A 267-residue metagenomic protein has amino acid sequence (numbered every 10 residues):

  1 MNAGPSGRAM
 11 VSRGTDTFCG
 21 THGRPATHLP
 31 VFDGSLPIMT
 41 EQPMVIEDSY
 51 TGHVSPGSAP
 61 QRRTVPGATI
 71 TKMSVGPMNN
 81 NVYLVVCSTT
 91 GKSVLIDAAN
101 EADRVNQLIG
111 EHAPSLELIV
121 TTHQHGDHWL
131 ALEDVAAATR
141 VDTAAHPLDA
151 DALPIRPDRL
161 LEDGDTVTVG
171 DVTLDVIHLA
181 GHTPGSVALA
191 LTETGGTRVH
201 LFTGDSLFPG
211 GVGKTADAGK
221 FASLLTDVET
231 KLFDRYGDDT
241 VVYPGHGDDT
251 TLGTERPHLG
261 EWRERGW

Functional and structural regions predicted by a protein language model:
M1-T17: Extreme N-terminal basic, low-complexity initiation segments that serve as generic localization/processing leaders
G7, T90-S93, N100-D175, T192 (+2 more regions): Active-site HxH/HxHxD metal-binding segment of metal-dependent hydrolases
T17-G23, T27-G67, K92-A98, F202: Metallo-beta-lactamase
E41-P56, R63, V75-N81, T89 (+3 more regions): Active-site-proximal loop/helix segment associated with metal-binding centers of metalloenzymes
A59-P114, A188-G204: Conserved beta-strand hairpin/beta-sheet module of binuclear metal-dependent hydrolase folds, prominently
M73, L161, L179: Hydrophobic residues at beta-strand termini and immediately following loops that shape nucleotide-binding pockets
P114, H178, T183-W267: Metallo-beta-lactamase
